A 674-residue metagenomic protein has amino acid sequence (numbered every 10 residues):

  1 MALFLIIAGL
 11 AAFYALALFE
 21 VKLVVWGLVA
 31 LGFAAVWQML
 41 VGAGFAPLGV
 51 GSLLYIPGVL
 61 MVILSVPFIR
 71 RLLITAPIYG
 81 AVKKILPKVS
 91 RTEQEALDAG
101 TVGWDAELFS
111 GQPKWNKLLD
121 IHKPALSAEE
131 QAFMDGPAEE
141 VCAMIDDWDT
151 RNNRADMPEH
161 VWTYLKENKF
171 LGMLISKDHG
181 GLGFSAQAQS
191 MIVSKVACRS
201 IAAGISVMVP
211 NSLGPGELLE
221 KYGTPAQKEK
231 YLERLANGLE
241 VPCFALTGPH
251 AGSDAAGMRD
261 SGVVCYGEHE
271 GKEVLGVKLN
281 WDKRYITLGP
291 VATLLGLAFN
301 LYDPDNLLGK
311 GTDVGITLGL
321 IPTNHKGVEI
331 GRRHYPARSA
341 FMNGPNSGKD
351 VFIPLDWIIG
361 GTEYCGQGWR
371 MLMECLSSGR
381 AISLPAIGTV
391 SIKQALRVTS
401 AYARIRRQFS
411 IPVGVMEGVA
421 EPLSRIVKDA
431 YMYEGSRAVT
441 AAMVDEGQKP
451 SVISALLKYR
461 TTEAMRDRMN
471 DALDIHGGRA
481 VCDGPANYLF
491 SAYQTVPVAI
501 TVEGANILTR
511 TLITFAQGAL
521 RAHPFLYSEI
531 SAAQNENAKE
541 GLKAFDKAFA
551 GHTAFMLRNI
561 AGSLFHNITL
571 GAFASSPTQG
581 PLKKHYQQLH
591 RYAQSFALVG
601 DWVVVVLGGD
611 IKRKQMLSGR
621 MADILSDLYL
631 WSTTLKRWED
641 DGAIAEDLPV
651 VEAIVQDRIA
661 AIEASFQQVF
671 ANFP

Functional and structural regions predicted by a protein language model:
G9-Y14, G27-V29, F33, W37 (+7 more regions): Amphipathic, small/basic residue-rich leader segments at the start of a protein or domain
K272-V328: A short core secondary-structure module
K326-F352: Flexible, small-/acidic-enriched active-site or ligand-binding loops
P345-R380, R397-G414, N559-P581, Y592-K612: A glycine-rich, basic-preceded beta-loop-alpha segment at the flavin cofactor/substrate interface of flavin-utilizing
G368, A480-L582, P674: Glycine-rich phosphate/cofactor-binding loops in nucleotide/flavin-utilizing enzymes
G418-D445, N470-L473, L628-R637: Loop-to-helix element that buttresses phosphate recognition and phosphoryl-transfer chemistry
Q448-A480, P649-I659: Charged, glycine-rich active-site and insertion segments that engage polyanionic ligands
A550-P674: C-terminal amphipathic alpha-helical interaction region
